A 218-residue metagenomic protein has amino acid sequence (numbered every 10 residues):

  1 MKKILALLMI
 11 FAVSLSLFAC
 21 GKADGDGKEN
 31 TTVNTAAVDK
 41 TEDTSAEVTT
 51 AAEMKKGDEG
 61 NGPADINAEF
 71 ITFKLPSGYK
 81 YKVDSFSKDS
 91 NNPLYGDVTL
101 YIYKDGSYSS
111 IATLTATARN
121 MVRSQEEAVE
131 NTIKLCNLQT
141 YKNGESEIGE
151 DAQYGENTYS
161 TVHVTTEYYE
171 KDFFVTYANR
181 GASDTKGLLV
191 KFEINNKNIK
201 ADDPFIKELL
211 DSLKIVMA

Functional and structural regions predicted by a protein language model:
I4-A6, S16-T41: Bacterial lipoprotein signal-peptidase II cleavage site
F11-A12: Repetitive helical segments and hydrophobic/amphipathic motifs
V33-S77: N-terminal low-complexity, Pro/Thr/Ser-rich intrinsically disordered segments that act as propeptides or flexible
D58-D65, L94-T99, Q153-H163: Short, hydrophobic/aromatic-rich segments at coil-to-beta transitions
E69-E126: Secretory pathway targeting signatures of secreted, lumenal, and periplasmic proteins
L75, Q125-T132, D202-L209: Stable alpha-helical elements in mature extracytoplasmic
Y79, L188-A218: Surface-exposed amphipathic alpha-helical segments
N131-S183: Signature of long, low-cysteine stretches enriched in small and polar/charged residues
